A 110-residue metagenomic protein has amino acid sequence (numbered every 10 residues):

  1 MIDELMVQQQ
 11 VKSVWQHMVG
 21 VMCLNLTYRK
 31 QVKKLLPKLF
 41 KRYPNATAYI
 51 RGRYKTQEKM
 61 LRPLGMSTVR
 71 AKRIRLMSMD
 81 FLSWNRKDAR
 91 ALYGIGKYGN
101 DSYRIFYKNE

Functional and structural regions predicted by a protein language model:
M1-R86: N-terminal polyanion-binding entry modules of DNA glycosylases/AP lyases and select other DNA-binding proteins
Q9-Q10, Y93, Y107-K108: Cytochrome P450
W84-N85, G99-S102: Short, structured loop/turn "capping" segments at alpha-beta junctions
K87-Y93: Cytochrome P450 C-terminal beta-domain/meander region
D101-E110: Catalytic Zn2+-binding segment of zinc metalloproteases
